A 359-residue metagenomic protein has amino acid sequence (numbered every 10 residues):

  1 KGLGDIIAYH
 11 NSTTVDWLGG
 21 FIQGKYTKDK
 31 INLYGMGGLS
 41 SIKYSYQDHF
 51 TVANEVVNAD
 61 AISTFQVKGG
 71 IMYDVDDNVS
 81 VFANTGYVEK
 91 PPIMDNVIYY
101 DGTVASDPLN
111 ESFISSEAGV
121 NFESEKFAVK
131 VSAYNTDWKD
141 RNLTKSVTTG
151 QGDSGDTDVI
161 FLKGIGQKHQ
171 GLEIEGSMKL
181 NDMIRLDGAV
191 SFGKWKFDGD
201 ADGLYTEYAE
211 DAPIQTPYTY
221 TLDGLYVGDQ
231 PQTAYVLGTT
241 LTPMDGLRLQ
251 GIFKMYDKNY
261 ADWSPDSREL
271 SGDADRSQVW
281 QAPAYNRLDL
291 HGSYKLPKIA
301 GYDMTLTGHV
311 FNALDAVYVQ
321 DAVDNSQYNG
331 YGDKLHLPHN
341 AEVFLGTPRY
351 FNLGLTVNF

Functional and structural regions predicted by a protein language model:
K1-D76, I98, D202: Signature of Gram-negative outer-membrane beta-barrel scaffolds
T14-L18, A61-F65, S112-S116, E123-E125 (+5 more regions): Residues that define the transmembrane beta-barrel architecture of outer-membrane proteins
G20-Y26, G69-Y73, A118-F122, I174-M178 (+6 more regions): Residues on the lipid-exposed face of transmembrane beta-strands in outer-membrane beta-barrel proteins
T27-K30, N135-D137, F161-D266: Gram-negative outer-membrane beta-barrel transporters
K28-K30, L39-S45, T85-P91, S124 (+7 more regions): Transmembrane beta-strands of outer-membrane beta-barrel pores
K30-G35, N78-V81, K126-V129, M183-L186 (+3 more regions): Repeated loop/turn-to-beta-strand initiation elements of outer-membrane beta-barrel proteins
D74, S80-G86, L109-A201: Membrane-embedded beta-barrel scaffold of Gram-negative outer-membrane proteins
K139, G246, M255-S267, Y294-F359: C-terminal beta-signal and adjacent terminal beta-strands/loops of Gram-negative outer-membrane beta-barrel proteins
